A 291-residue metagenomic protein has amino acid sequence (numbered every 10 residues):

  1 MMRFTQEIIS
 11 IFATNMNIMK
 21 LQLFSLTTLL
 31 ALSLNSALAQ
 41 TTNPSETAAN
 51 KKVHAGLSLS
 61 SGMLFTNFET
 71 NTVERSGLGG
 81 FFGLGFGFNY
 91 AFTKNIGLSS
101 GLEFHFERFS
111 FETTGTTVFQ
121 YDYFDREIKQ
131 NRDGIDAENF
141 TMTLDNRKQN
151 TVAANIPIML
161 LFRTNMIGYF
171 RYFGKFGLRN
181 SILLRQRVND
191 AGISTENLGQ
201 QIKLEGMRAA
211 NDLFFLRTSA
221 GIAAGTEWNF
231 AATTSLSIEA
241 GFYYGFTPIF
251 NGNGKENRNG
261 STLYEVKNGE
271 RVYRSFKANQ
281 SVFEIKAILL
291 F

Functional and structural regions predicted by a protein language model:
M1-K51: Cleavable N-terminal export/targeting peptides
Q22, F230, Y273-K277: Short proline/glycine-enriched turn/loop segments at secondary-structure junctions
A39-N89, K277-V282, I288-F291: Short glycine/proline- and aromatic-enriched beta-strand/turn motifs that initiate or cap beta-hairpins
T47-L57, K94-L98, N150-V152, G168-G174 (+2 more regions): Outer-envelope beta-barrel architecture signal
L59-S61, L84-F92, L102-F104, A154-F162 (+4 more regions): Residues on the lipid-exposed face of transmembrane beta-strands in outer-membrane beta-barrel proteins
F65-G79, E107-V152, I182-R217, I249-N259 (+1 more regions): Extracellular/periplasm-exposed beta-strand and loop segments of Gram-negative cell-envelope proteins, dominated by
L144-Q186: Hydrophobic, well-structured mid-protein blocks that either form specific transmembrane helices
A210-N229, T234-S235, Y244, F250: Extended serine/threonine-enriched, polar tracts that run as long, contiguous segments within proteins
